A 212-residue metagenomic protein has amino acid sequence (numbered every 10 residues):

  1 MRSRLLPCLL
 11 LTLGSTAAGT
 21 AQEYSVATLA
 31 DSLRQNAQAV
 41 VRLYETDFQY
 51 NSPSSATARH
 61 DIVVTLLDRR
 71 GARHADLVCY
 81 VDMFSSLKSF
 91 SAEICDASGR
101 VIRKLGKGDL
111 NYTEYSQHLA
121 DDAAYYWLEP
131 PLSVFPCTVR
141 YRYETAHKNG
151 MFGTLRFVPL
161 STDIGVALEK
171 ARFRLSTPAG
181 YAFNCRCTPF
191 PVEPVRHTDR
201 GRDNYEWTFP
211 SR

Functional and structural regions predicted by a protein language model:
M1-P7: Bacterial N-terminal signal peptides that target proteins for export
P7-T16: Bacterial N-terminal signal peptides
A21-R212: Beta-strand-rich, non-transmembrane domain signature
